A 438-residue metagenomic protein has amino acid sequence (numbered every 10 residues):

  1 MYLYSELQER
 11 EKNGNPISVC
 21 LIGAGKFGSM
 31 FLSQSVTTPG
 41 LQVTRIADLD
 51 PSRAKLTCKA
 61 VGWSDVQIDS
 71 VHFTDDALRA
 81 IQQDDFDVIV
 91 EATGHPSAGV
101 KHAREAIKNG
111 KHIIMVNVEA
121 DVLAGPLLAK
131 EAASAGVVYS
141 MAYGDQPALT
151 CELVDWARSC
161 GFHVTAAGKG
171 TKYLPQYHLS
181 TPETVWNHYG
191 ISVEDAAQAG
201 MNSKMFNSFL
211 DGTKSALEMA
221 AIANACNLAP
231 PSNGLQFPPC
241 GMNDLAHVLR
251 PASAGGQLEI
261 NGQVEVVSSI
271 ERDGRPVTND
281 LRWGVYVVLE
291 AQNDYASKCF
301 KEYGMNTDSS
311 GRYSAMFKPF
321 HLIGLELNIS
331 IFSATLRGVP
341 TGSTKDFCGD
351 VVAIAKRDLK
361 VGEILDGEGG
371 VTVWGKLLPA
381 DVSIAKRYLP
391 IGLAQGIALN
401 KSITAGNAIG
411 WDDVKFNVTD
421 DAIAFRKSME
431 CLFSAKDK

Functional and structural regions predicted by a protein language model:
M1-R10, H188, S192-K438: C-terminal catalytic/substrate-binding lobe primarily of soluble NAD(P)-dependent oxidoreductases
M1-V61: N-terminal Rossmann-like dinucleotide-binding module
L49, G94, V118-D121, G144-D145 (+3 more regions): Short, ordered loop/turn segments at secondary-structure junctions
D50-Q83: Conserved N-terminal Rossmann-fold NAD(P) cofactor-binding segment
H72, R79-G99, H112-V116: Rossmann-like NAD(P)-binding element
T93, S97-E105, N109, N117-V138 (+2 more regions): Rossmann-fold NAD(P)-binding glycine/threonine-rich loop
S140-L210: Rossmann-like NAD(P)H-binding beta-loop-alpha module
